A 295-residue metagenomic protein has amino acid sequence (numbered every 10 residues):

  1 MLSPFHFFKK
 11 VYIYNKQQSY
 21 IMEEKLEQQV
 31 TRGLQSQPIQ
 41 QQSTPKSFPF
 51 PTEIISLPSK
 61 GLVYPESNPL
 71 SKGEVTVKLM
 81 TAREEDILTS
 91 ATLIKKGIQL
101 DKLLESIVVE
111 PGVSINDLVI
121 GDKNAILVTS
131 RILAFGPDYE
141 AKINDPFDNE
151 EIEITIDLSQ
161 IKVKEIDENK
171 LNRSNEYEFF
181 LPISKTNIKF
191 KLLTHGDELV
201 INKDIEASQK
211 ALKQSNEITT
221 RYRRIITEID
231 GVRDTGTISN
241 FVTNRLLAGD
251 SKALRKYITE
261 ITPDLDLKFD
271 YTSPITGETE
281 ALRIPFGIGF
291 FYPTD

Functional and structural regions predicted by a protein language model:
P4-I21: Short, Lys/Arg-enriched N-terminal segments with co-localized hydrophobic residues within the first ~10-30 amino acids
Y20-D295: Long C-terminal interaction/binding lobes of large macromolecular proteins
